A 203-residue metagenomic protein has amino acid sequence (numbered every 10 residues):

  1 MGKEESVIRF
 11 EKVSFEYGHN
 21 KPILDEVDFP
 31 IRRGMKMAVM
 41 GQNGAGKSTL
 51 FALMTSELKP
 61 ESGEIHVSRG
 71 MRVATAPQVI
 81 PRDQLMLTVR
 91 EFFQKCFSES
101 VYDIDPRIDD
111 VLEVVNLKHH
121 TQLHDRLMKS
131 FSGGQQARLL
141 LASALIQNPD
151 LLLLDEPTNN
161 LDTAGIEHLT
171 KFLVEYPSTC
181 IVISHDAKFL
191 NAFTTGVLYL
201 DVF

Functional and structural regions predicted by a protein language model:
M1-F203: ABC ATP-binding cassette signature C-motif
